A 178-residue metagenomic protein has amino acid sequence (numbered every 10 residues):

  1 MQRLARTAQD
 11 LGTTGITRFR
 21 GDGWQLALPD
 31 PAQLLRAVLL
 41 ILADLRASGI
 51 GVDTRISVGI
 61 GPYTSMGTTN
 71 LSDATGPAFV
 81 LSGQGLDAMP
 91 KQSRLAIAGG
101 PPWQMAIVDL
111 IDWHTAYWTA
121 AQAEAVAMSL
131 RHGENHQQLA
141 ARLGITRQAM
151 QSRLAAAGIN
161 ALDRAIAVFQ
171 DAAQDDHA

Functional and structural regions predicted by a protein language model:
M1-A74: DNA-contacting interfaces and partner/effector-binding or oligomerization modules in DNA-centric proteins
G49-I56, I60, T69-P102, Q148: Catalytic/regulatory signature loops of cyclic-dinucleotide turnover enzymes and related class III nucleotidyl cyclases
P102-H114: Short, Lys/Arg-enriched N-terminal segment that forms or immediately precedes the first helix of a structured domain
T115-Q122, G133: Short helix-coil-helix linker/hinge
E124-M128, L139: Short alpha-helical "packing" element that flanks the helix-turn-helix/winged-helix DNA-binding module
N135-G144, M150: Short alpha-helical "recognition helix" segments of helix-turn-helix
L154, A161: DNA major-groove recognition helix of helix-turn-helix
I166-H177: Short, basic, alpha-helical segments at the C-terminal edge of helix-turn-helix-like DNA-binding modules
